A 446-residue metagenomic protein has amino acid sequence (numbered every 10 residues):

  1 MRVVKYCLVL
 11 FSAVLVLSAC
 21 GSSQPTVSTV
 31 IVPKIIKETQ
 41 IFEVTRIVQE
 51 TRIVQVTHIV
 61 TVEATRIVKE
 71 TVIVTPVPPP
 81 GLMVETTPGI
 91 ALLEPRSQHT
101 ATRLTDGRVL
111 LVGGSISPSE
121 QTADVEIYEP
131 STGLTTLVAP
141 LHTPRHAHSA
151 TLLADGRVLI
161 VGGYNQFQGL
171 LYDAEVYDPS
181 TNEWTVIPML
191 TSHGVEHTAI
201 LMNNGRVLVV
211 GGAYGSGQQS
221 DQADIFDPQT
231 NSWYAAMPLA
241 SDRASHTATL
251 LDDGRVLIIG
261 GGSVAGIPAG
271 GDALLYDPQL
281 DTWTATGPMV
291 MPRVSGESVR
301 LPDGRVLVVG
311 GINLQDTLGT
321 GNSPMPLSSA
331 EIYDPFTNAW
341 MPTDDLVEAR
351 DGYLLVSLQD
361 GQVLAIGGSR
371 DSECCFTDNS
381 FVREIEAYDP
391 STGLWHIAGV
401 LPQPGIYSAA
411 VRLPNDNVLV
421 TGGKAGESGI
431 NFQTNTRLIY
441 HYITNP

Functional and structural regions predicted by a protein language model:
M1-L8: Bacterial N-terminal signal peptides that target proteins for export
Y6, I35-E38, E70, N204-G205 (+2 more regions): N-terminal cationic leader/targeting segments used for protein routing and processing
L17-A19: C-terminal motif of bacterial Sec signal peptides marking the signal peptidase cleavage site
G21-S23: Bacterial signal peptide processing site
S28-P76: Long, low-complexity repeat segments with a short-period register
V77-P446: Kelch-like beta-propeller repeat domains
